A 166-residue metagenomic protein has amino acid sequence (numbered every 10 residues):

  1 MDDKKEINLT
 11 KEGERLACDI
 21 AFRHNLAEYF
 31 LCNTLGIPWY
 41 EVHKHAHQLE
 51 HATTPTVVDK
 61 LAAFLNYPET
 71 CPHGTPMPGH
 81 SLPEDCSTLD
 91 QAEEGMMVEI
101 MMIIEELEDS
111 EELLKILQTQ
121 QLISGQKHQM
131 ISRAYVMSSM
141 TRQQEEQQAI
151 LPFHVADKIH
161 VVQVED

Functional and structural regions predicted by a protein language model:
M1-D2, R133: Generic beta-strand structural signal
K5-H24: Basic, amphipathic "hinge/linker" alpha-helix immediately C-terminal to the N-terminal HTH DNA-binding motif
N25-E69: Amphipathic alpha-helical dimerization/coiled-coil segments that flank or bridge DNA-binding/regulatory modules
K44, Q48, E146, D166: Electropositive, surface-exposed helix/loop patches at the edges of structured domains that serve as adaptable
H51-K158: Mid-protein regulatory/catalytic core that forms ligand/cofactor-binding pockets and protein-protein interaction
A156-D166: Short, charged, intrinsically disordered terminal tails
